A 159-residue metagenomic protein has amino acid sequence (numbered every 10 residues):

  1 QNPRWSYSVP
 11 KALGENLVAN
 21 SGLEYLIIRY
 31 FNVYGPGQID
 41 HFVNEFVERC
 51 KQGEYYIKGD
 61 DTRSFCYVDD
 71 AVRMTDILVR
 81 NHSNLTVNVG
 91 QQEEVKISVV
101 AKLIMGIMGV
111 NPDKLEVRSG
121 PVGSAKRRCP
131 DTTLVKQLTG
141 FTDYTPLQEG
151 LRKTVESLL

Functional and structural regions predicted by a protein language model:
W5, Q38-H41, R63-D69, V95 (+3 more regions): Residue-level signal for the nucleotide or nucleotide-sugar donor/cofactor binding architecture
S6, P10-L13: Active-site helix of classical SDR
N16-S64, V68-V72, I77, L103-M105: NAD(P)-dependent short-chain dehydrogenase/reductase
F31-N32, T86-V89: Short-chain dehydrogenase/reductase
F42, A71, K96-M108, G150-T154: PAPS/PAP-binding and catalytic site of the sulfotransferase fold
K58, T86-V87, V95-A101, G109-R127 (+1 more regions): C-terminal "lid/loop" region of Rossmann-like NAD(P)-dependent oxidoreductases
Q92: Conserved short acidic donor-positioning loop in nucleotide-sugar-dependent glycosyltransferases
T133, L147-L159: Amphipathic terminal alpha-helices
